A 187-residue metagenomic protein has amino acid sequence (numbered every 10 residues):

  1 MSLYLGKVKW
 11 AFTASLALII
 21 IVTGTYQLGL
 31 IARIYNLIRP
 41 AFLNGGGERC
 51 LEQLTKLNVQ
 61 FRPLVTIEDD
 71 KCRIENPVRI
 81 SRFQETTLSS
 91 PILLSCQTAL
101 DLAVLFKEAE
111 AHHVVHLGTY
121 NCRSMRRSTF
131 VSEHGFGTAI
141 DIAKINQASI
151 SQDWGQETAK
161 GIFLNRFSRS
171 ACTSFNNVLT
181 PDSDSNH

Functional and structural regions predicted by a protein language model:
M1-K7: N-terminal Lys/Arg-rich, disordered targeting/topogenic segments
A11-Q27: Hydrophobic membrane-insertion alpha-helices, especially the h-region of bacterial N-terminal signal peptides
A14, L18-I19, I38, H116 (+1 more regions): Short, compositionally biased strand/turn segments that nucleate or flank brief secondary-structure elements
I21-G24, R33-A41: Generic extreme N-terminal start-of-chain segments
Y26-I31, Y35, F61-R62, I67-E75 (+1 more regions): Catalytic cores and adjacent binding grooves of peptidoglycan-active enzymes
I38, Q53-L54, Y120, A171 (+1 more regions): Generic hydrophobic, helix-prone segments enriched in Leu/Val/Ile
R39-H116: Active-site acidic/histidine clusters and adjacent loop/turn architecture that either coordinate catalytic ions
Q97-T98, L105-H116, N121-Q147: Mid-length scaffold segments of soluble, non-membrane domains
